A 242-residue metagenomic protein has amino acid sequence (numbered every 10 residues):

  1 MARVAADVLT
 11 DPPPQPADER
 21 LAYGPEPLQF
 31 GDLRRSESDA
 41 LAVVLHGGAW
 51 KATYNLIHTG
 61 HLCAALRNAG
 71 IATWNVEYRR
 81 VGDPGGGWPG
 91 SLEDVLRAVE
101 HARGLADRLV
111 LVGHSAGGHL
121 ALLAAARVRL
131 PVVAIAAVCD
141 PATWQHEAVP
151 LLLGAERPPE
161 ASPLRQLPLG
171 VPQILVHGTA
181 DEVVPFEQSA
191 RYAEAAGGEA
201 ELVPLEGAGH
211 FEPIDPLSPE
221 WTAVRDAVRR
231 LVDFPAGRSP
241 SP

Functional and structural regions predicted by a protein language model:
M1-E37: N-terminal cap/lid segment of alpha/beta-hydrolase-fold proteins
T10-P13, A137-Q166: Mobile cap/lid helix-loop segments that gate and shape the active-site cleft of serine hydrolases
S36-A65: Short, surface-exposed "cap/lid" segments of acyl-processing enzymes
V44-G47, N75, V112: Structural cue for short, hydrophobic secondary-structure segments
T53-C63, W74-R108: Catalytic nucleophile-loop/oxyanion-hole region of alpha/beta-hydrolase and closely related hydrolase-like folds
R97-L152: Primarily recognizes the serine-hydrolase "nucleophile elbow" in alpha/beta-hydrolase and SGNH/GDSL folds
L175-H177, D181: Short beta-strand/loop motif that positions the catalytic acidic residue of the alpha/beta-hydrolase fold
E187-A193, G197-P242: C-terminal catalytic histidine-bearing segment of alpha/beta-hydrolase fold enzymes
